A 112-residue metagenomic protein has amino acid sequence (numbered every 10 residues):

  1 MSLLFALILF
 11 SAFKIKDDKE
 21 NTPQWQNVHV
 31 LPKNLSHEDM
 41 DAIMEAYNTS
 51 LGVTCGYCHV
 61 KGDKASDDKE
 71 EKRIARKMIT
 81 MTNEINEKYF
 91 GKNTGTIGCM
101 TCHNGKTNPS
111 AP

Functional and structural regions predicted by a protein language model:
M1-D17: Bacterial Sec-dependent N-terminal signal peptides
S11-K16, E87, T107-P112: Low-complexity, Gly/Pro
I15-L35: Short N-terminal segments immediately surrounding and downstream of signal-peptide cleavage
V28-N48: N-terminal targeting signals for Sec/Tat export/insertion, comprising classic cleavable signal peptides
L35, G62-E84, A111-P112: Gly/Gly-Pro-rich "capping" loops immediately C-terminal to redox-active cysteine motifs in periplasmic/lumenal
A42-T54, Y89-I97: Sequence/structural segment immediately N-terminal to covalent heme-attachment motifs in c-type and related
G52-G62, T96-K106: The canonical Cys-X-X-Cys-His
M81-N104: Short Fe-S-cluster ligation motifs
